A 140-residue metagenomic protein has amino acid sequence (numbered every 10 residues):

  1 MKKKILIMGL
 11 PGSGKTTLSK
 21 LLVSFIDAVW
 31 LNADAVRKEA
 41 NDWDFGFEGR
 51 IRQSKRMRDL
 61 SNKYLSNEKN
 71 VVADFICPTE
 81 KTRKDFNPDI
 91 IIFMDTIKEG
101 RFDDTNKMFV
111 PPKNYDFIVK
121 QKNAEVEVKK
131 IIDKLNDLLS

Functional and structural regions predicted by a protein language model:
K4: Walker A (P-loop) ATP-phosphate-binding motif of ABC ATPase nucleotide-binding domains
I7: Hydrophobic anchor at the beta1->P-loop junction of P-loop NTPases
L10-P11: The conserved Walker
K15: Conserved lysine of the Walker
L18, Q53, E127-I131: Hydrophobic alpha-helical packing elements
S19-L60, S66: Conserved substrate/cofactor phosphate-moiety recognition/catalytic segment in nucleotide-dependent phosphotransferases
F47-F102: Glycine-rich phosphate-binding loop used to anchor ATP phosphates in small-molecule kinases, encompassing both
D85, M94-S140: Small-molecule kinase domains that catalyze NTP-dependent phosphoryl transfer to phosphate-bearing small molecules
